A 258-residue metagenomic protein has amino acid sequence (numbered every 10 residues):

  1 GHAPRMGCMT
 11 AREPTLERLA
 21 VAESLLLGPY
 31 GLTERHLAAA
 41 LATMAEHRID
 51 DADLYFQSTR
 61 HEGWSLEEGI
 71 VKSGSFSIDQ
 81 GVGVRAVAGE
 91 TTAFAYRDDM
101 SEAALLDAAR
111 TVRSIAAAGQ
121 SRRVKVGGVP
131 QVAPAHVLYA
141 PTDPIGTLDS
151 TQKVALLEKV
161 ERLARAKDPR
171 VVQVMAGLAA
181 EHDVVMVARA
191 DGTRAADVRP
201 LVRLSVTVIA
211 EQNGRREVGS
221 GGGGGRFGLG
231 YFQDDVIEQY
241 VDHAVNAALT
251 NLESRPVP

Functional and structural regions predicted by a protein language model:
H2-P258: Active-site bordering "gate/hinge" segments that shape substrate access to catalytic or cofactor-binding pockets
